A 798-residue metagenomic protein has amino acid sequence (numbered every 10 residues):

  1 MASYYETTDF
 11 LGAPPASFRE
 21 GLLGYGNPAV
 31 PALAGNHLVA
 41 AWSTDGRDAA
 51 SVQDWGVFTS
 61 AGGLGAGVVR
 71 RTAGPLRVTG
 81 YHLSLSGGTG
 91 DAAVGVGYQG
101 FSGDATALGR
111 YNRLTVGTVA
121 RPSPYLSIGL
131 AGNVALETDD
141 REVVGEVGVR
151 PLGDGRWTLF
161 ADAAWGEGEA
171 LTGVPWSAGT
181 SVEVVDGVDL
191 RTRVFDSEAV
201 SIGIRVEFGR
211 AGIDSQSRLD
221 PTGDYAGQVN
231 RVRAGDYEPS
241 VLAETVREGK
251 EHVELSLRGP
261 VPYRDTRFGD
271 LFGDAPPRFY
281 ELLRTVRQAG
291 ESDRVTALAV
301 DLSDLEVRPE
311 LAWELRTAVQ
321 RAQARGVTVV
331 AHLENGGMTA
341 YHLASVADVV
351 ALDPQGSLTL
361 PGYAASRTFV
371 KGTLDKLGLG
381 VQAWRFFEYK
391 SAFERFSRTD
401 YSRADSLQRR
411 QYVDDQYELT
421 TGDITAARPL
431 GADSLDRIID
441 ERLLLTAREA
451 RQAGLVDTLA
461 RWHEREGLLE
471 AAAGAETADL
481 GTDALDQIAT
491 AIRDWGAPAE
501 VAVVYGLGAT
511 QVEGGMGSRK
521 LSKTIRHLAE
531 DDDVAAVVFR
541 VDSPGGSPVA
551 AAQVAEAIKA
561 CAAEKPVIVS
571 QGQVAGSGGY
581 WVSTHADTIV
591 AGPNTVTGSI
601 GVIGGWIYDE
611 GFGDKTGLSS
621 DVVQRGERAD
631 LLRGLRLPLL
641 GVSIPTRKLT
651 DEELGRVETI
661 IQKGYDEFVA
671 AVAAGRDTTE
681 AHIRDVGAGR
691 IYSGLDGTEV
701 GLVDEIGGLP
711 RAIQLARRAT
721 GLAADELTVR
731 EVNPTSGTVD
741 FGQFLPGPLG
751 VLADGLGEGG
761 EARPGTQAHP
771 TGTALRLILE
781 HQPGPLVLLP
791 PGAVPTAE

Functional and structural regions predicted by a protein language model:
M1-G63: N-terminal, post-signal peptide beta-strand-biased segments of exported outer-membrane/organellar beta-barrel and other
Y5-T8, D45-G46, D54-E238: Outer-membrane beta-barrel porins/channels
A226-G431, L435-D440, L444, A460 (+4 more regions): Small-residue-centered hinge/linker elements
D433-A453, T458, D677-I706: Amphipathic alpha-helical substructures
S570: Substrate-recognition/specificity elements adjacent to catalytic centers across diverse enzyme folds
T720-R730: Short, positively biased Gly/Pro-containing turn/loop motifs at secondary-structure boundaries
